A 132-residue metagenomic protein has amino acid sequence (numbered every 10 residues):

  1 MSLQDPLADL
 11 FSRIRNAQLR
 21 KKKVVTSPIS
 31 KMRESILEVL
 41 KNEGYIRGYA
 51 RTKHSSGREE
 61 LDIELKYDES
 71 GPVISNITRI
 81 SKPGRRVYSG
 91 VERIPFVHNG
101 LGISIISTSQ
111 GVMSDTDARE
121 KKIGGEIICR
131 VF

Functional and structural regions predicted by a protein language model:
M1-F132: Core subunits and conserved enzymes of cellular information-processing and envelope-translocation systems across
